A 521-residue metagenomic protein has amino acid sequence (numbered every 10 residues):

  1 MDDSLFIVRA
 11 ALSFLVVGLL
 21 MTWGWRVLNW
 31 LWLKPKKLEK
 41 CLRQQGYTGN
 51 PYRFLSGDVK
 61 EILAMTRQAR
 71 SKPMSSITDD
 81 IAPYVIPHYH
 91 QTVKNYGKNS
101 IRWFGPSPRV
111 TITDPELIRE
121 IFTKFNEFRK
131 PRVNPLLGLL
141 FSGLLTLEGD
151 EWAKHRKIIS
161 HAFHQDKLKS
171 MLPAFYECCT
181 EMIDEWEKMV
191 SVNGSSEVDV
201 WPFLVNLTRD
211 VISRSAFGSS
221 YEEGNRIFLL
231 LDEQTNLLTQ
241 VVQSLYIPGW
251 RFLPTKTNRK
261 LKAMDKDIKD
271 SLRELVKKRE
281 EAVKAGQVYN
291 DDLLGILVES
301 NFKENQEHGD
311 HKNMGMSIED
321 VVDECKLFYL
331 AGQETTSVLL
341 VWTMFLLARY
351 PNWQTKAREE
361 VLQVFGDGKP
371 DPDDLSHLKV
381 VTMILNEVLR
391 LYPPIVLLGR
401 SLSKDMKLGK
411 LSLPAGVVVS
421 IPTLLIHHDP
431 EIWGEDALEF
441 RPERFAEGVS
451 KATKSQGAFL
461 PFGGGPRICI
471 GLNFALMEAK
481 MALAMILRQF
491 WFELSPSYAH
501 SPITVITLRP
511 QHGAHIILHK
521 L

Functional and structural regions predicted by a protein language model:
M1-S4, Y84, E299, L424 (+2 more regions): C-terminal helix/juxtamembrane-tail motif
D2-L140, E148-D150, K154, Y176-E185 (+3 more regions): N-terminal membrane-proximal hinge/A-helix region immediately C-terminal to the signal-anchor transmembrane segment
A10, K36, E120-F122, R129-L140 (+4 more regions): Cytochrome P450 heme-thiolate monooxygenase catalytic core
P73-G97, D270, E274, G368-G409 (+1 more regions): Conserved cytochrome P450 K-helix E-x-x-R motif and the immediately C-terminal K′/meander segment
H161, K326, A331, E447-A479 (+1 more regions): Cytochrome P450 heme-thiolate "Cys pocket" and heme-binding signature region
T336-L347, A482: Short, small-residue alpha-helix embedded
P351-W353, V419, L472-R509: Cytochrome P450 heme-binding "Cys pocket" and the immediately downstream C-terminal segment
I421-S450: Conserved cytochrome P450 K-helix/beta-meander segment immediately N-terminal to the heme-binding cysteine loop
